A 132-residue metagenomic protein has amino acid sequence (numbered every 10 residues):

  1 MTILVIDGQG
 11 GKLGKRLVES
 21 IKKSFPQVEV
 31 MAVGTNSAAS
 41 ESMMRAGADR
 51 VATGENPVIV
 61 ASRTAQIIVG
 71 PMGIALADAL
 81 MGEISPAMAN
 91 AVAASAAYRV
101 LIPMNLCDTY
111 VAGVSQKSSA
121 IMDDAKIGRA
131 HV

Functional and structural regions predicted by a protein language model:
M1-S37: Glycine-rich phosphate/diphosphate-binding loop of Rossmann-like nucleotide-binding domains
T2-D7, I68-A75, V100: Short glycine-rich or small-residue beta-strand-to-loop segments that form or flank ligand, phosphate, metal/Fe-S
G8, T35-A38, N56-P57, I74 (+1 more regions): Short, ordered loop/turn segments at secondary-structure junctions
E29-T53, T109-G113: N-terminal beta-loop-helix "entrance" segment that forms/cooperates in small-molecule cofactor or anionic ligand
M31, A52, V69, V100-I102: Hydrophobic/aromatic beta-strand patches that form the interior of the parallel beta-sheet core in alpha/beta enzyme
R50-M88: Glycine-rich phosphate-binding loop
I84-A125: Ser/Thr/Gly-rich flexible loops in soluble cytosolic domains mediating phosphotransfer, phosphorylation
A130-V132: Conserved small/polar residues in nucleotide/adenosyl-binding loops
